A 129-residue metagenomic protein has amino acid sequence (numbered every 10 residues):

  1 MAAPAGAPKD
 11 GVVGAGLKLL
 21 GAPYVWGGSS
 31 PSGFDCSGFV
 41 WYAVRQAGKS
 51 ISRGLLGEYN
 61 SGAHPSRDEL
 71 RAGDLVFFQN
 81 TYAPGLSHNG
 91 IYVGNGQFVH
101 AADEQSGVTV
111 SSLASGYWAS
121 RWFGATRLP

Functional and structural regions predicted by a protein language model:
M1-P23, D68, A119-P129: Intrinsically disordered, low-complexity, Pro/Ser/Thr/Asn/Gly/Ala-rich spacer/linker segments adjacent to signal
P4-G11, G28-C36, G62-D68, Y82-G85 (+1 more regions): Extracytoplasmic/periplasmic, Sec-exported soluble proteins
G14, W41-Y42, H100, F123: Generic alpha-helical structural context detector
K18, A22-A72: Catalytic cysteine-centered active-site loop
S37, I91, S111: Residues that recognize and position ribonucleotide moieties
F39, G90, A125: Short hydrophobic/aromatic patches on the structural cores and recognition surfaces of FHA
K49-G107: ...with weaker cross-activation on analogous glycine-rich loops/strands in unrelated enzymes
D103-T109, L113-P129: Long mid-to-C-terminal scaffolding/interaction modules that assemble large complexes
